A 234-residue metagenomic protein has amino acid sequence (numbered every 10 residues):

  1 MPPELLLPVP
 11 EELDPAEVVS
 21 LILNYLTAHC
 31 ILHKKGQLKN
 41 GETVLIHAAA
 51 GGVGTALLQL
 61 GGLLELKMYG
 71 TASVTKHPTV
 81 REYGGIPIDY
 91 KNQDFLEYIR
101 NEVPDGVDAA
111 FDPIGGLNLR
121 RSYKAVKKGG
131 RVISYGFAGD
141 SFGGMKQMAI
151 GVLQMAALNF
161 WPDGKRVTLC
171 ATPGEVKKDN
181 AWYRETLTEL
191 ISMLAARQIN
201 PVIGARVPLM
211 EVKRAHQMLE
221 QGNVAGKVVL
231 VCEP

Functional and structural regions predicted by a protein language model:
M1-A48: NAD(P)H dinucleotide-binding glycine-rich loop of Rossmann-like/cofactor-binding domains, especially the beta1-alpha1
K34-L38, N101-P104, K124: Glycine-rich helix-loop-beta junction characteristic of Rossmann-like nucleotide cofactor-binding loops
G41, G84, D105-D108, I199 (+1 more regions): Local beta-strand N-terminus motif with an aromatic residue
L45, D108-F111, I133: N-terminal Rossmann-like NAD(P) cofactor-binding module of classical short-chain dehydrogenase/reductase
A50, G54, L58: N-terminal Rossmann NAD(P)H-binding glycine-rich loop of SDR-like oxidoreductase domains
G62-R121: Adenosine-nucleotide cofactor-binding segment
L117-A196, V231-P234: Glycine-rich phosphate-binding loop and adjacent beta-alpha segment of Rossmann(oid) nucleotide-cofactor-binding
I191-R206, K213-P234: C-terminal capping/lid region of NAD(P)-dependent oxidoreductase domains
